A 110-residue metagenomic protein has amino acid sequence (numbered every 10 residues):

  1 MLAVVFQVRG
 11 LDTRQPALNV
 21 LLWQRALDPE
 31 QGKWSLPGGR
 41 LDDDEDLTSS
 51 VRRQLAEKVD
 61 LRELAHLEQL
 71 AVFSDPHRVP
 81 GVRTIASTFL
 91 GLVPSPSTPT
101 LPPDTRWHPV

Functional and structural regions predicted by a protein language model:
M1-Q7, G39-R40, T100-H108: Short charge-dense sequence patches
M1-S35: N-terminal strand-loop-strand
F6, L11, E30, R40-D43 (+2 more regions): Aromatic-residue detector
G10, G32, G38-G39, G81 (+1 more regions): Residue-identity detector for glycine
D12, N19-V20, L36, L70 (+2 more regions): Generic preference for hydrophobic/aromatic residues in regular secondary structure cores
L21-R52, A56: Active-site-proximal cofactor/substrate-binding loop regions of enzyme domains
T48-V110: Active-site segment of metal-dependent pyrophosphate-handling enzymes, primarily the Nudix hydrolase catalytic core
